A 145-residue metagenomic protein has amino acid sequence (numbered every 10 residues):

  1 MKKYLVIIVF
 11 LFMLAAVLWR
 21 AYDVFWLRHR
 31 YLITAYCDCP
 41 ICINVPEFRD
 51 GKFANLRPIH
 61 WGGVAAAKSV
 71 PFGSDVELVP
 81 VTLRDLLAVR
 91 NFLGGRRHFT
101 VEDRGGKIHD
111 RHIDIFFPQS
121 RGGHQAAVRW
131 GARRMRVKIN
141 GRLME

Functional and structural regions predicted by a protein language model:
M1-Y4: Positively charged n-region of N-terminal signal peptides that target proteins for export
V6-W19: Hydrophobic membrane-insertion alpha-helices, especially the h-region of bacterial N-terminal signal peptides
W19-E145: Solvent-exposed, well-ordered loop and adjacent helix/strand elements within mature globular domains that form
